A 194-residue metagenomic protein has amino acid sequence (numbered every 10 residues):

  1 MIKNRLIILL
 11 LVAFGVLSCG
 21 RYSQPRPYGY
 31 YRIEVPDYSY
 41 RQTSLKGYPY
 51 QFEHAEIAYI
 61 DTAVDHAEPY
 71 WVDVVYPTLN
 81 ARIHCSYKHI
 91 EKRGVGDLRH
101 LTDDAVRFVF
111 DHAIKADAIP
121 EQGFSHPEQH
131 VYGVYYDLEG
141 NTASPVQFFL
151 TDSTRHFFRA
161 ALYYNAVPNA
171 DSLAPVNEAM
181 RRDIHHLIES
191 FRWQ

Functional and structural regions predicted by a protein language model:
M1-I7: Bacterial N-terminal signal peptides that target proteins for export
G15-S18: C-terminal motif of bacterial Sec signal peptides marking the signal peptidase cleavage site
G20-P27: Bacterial lipoprotein signal-peptidase II cleavage site
S23, D117, E121-Q194: Short, well-structured beta-strand
P27-Y48: Post-signal peptide N-terminal segment of mature Sec-exported envelope proteins
Y48-D104: Secretory pathway targeting signatures of secreted, lumenal, and periplasmic proteins
F52, E56, D103, R107 (+2 more regions): Solvent-exposed, polar/charged alpha-helical surfaces in well-ordered, non-transmembrane soluble domains, broadly
E56-D65, F110-S125: Short secondary-structure junctions
